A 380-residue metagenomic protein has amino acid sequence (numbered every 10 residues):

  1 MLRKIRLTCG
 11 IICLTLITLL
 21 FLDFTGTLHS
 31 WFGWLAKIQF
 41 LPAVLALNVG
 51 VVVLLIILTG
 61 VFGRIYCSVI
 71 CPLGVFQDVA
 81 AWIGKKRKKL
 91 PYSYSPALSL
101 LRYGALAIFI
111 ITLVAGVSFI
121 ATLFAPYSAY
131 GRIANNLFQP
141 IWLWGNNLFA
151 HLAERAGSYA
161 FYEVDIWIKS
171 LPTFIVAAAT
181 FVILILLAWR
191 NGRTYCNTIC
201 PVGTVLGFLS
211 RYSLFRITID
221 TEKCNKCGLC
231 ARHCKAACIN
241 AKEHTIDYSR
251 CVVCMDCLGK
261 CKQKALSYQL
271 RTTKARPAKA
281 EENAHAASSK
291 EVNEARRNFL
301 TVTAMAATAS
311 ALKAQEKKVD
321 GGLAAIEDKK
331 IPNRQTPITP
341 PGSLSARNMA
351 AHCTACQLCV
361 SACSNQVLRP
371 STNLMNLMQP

Functional and structural regions predicted by a protein language model:
M1-H244, S249-R250, M255-P380: Non-ligating segments of multi-cofactor redox enzymes
